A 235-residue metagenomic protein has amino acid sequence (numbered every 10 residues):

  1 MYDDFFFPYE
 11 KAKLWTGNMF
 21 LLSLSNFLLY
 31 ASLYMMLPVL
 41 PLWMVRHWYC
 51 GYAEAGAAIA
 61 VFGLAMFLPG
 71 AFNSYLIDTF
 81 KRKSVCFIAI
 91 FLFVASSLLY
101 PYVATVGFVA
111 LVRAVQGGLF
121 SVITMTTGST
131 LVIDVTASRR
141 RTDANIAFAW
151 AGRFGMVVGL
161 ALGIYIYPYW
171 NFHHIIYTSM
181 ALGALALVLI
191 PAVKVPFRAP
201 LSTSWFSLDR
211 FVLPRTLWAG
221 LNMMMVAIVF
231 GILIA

Functional and structural regions predicted by a protein language model:
Y2-T16, V195-L221: Juxtamembrane intracellular "pre-TM" segments in multi-pass secondary transporters
L14-A58, G63, W218, F230-A235: Helix-loop boundary and gating motifs at the non-cytosolic
F27, G107-I123, M224: Hydrophobic core of transmembrane alpha-helices in multi-pass small-molecule transporters, especially MFS/SLC-type
P41, G155-Y167: Small-residue (Gly/Pro/Ala) motifs that create kinks and tight helix-helix packing interfaces
G63-A71, M156-V157: Residue-level signature of mid-helix packing/kink "hotspots" within the transmembrane helices of 12-pass Major
L68-A104: Conserved MFS/SLC helix-loop-helix module at the cytosolic interface between two early adjacent transmembrane helices
A114-A151: Cytoplasmic helix-loop-helix junction between adjacent transmembrane helices in 12-TM secondary transporters
I175-P191: Symmetry-related core transmembrane helices of the 12-TM Major Facilitator Superfamily/SLC fold
